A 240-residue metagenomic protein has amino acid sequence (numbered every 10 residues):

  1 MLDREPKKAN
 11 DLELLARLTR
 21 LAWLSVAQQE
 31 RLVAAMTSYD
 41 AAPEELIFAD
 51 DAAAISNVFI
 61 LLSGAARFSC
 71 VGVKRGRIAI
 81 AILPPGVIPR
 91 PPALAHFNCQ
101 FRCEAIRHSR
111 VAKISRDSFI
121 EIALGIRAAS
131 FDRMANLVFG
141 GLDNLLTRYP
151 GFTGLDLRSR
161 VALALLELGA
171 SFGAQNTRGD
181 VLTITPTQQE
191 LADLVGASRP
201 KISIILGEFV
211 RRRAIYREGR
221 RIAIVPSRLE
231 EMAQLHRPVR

Functional and structural regions predicted by a protein language model:
M1-E45, L83, V87-I88, A93-H96: Cyclic nucleotide-binding regulatory module and flanking cytosolic helices
E45-R107: Cyclic nucleotide-binding regulatory domains
V58, I80, V111-I114, T183 (+2 more regions): A residue-level structural signature of the nucleotidyltransferase/glycosyltransferase Rossmann-like core
S69, P91-P92, E121-I122, A164 (+1 more regions): Residues that scaffold the ATP/ADP-binding catalytic core of kinase and kinase-like folds
A79-D143, T147: Cyclic-nucleotide recognition modules
A128-L194: Polybasic "coupling" helices that flank or enter modular domains
L168-R240: Phosphate-/nucleic-acid-contacting segments
